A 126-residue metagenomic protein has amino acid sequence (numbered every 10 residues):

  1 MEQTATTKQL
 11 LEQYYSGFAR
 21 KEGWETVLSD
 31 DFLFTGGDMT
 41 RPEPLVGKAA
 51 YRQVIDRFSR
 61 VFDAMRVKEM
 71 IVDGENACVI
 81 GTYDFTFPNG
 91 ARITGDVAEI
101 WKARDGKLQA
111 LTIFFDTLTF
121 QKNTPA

Functional and structural regions predicted by a protein language model:
E2-D30, A126: Short acidic-aromatic low-complexity motifs
Q9, E22-N76: A solvent-exposed, acidic/Ser-Thr-rich amphipathic alpha-helical stretch
S29, F87, A103-D105: Short, acidic, Ser/Thr-enriched surface-loop or helix-capping motifs
Y51, M65-I71, T82-F85, D96-K102: Hydrophobic/aromatic beta-strand elements that line small-molecule binding cavities or substrate pockets in beta-rich
R60-V61, F85-I93: Short, cysteine-centered beta-strand-loop-beta hairpins and adjacent loop/turn segments enriched in charged/polar
G90-A91, F120-P125: A short, polar/proline- and glycine-enriched secondary-structure boundary/capping micro-motif
E99-K122: Short beta-strand edge/turn micro-motifs at domain boundaries
